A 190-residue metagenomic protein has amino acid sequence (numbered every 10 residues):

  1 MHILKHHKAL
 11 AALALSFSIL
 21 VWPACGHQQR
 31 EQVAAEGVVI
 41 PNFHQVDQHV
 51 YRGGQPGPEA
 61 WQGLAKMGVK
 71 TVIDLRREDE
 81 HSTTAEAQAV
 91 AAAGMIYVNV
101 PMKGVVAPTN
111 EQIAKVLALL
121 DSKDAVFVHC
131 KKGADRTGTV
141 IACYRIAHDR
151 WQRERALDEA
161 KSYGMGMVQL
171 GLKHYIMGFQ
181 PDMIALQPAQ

Functional and structural regions predicted by a protein language model:
H2, H6-A9, S16-F127, V140-Q190: Cys-dependent protein tyrosine phosphatase-like superfamily
C130: Short cysteine clusters
G133: Substrate/cofactor-recognition hotspot
T137: Ser/Thr-glycine-rich phosphate-binding loops at phosphate-binding pockets of nucleotides, nucleotide cofactors
